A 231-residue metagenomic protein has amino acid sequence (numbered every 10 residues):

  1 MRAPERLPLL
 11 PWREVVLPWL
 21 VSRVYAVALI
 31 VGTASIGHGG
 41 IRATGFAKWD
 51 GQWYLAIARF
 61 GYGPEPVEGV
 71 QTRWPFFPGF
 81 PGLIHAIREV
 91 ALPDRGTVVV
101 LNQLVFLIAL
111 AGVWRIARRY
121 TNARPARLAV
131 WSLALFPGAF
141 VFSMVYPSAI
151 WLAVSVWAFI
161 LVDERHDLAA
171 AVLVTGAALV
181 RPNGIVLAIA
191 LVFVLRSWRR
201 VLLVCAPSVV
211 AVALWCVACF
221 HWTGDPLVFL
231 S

Functional and structural regions predicted by a protein language model:
M1-P11: Short, Lys/Arg-rich, polar N-terminal cytosolic tail immediately upstream of the first transmembrane signal-anchor
S22-I41, G45-A47, G51, A188-A190 (+1 more regions): Membrane-lumen/periplasm interface segments of specific transmembrane helices in polyprenyl phosphate-linked
K48-G63, G69-L92: Short hydrophobic/aromatic helix or loop-helix immediately within or flanking a transmembrane segment in polytopic
A86, V100-Y120: Transmembrane-helix motifs of polytopic, lipid-linked glycan transferases
G96-T97, W114-L135, A153: Transmembrane-helix signature of polytopic, membrane-embedded enzymes that assemble or transfer cell-envelope glycans
A134, G138, S155-V162, L168-L195 (+1 more regions): Membrane-interface alpha helices of multi-pass inner-membrane proteins
M144-I150: Short acidic/glycine- and proline-prone juxtamembrane loop motifs at membrane-interface regions of multi-pass membrane
